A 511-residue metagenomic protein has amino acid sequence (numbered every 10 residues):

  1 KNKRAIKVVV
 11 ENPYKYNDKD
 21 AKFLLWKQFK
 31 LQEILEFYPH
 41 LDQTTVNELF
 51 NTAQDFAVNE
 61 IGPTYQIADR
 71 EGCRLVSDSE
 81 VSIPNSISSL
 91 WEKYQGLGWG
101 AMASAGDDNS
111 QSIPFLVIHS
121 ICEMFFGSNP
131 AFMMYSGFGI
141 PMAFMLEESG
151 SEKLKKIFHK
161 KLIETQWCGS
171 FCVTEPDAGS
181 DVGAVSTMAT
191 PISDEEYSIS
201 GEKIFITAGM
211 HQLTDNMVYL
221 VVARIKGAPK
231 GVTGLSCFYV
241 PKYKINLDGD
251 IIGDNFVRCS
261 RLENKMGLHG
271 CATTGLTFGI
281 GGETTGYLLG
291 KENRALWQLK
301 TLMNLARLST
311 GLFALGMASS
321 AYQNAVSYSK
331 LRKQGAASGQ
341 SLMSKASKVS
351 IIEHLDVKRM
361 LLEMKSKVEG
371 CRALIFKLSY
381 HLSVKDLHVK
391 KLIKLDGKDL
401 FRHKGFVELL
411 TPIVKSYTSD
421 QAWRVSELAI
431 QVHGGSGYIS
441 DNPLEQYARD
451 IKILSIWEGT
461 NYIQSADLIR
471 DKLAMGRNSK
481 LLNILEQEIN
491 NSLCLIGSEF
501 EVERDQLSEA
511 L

Functional and structural regions predicted by a protein language model:
K1-M133, K153, I157, K390-K394: Amphipathic, small/basic residue-rich leader segments at the start of a protein or domain
K3-I34, T284-N293, K330-L331, A336-S338 (+2 more regions): Acidic, low-complexity proline/glycine-rich segments
E11-K15, P191, S198, L268 (+1 more regions): Alpha-helix capping/hinge segments and adjacent helical runs
S77-K93, W99-S104, S170-I192, S198 (+2 more regions): Flexible, glycine/threonine-enriched loop-and-boundary segments that flank and lead into catalytic domains of large
F138-G139, G150-T190, E195, S379-K404 (+2 more regions): Internal maturation/activation junctions in enzymes
E196, S200-D254: A short core secondary-structure module
F205-T207, K244-S260, K265, A272-A306 (+1 more regions): A glycine-rich, basic-preceded beta-loop-alpha segment at the flavin cofactor/substrate interface of flavin-utilizing
R307-K391, N478-L511: Extended amphipathic alpha-helical segments enriched in small hydrophobics
